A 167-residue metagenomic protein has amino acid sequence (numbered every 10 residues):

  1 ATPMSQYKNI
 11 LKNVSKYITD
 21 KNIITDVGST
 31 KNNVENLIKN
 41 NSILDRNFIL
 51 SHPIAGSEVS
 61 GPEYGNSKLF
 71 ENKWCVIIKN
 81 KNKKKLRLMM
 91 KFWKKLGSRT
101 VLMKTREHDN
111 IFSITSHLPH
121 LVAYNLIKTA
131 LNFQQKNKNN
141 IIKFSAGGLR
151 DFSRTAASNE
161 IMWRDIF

Functional and structural regions predicted by a protein language model:
A1-N13: General N-terminal leader/first-domain-start detector
A1-P3, G28, K79: Glycine-rich, N-terminal phosphate-binding loop of Rossmann-like dinucleotide-binding domains
S5-Y7, K31, K83: Glycine-rich nucleotide phosphate-binding loop and flanking beta-alpha elements of Rossmann-like dinucleotide-binding
N9, K16, N36, N40 (+5 more regions): Charged/polar, solvent-exposed surface patches and flexible loops
I10-E63: Rossmann-like NAD(P)(H) cofactor-binding subdomain of soluble oxidoreductases
S67-S158: Internal alpha-helical scaffold of NAD(P)-dependent oxidoreductase catalytic cores
A157-F167: NAD(P)-dependent Rossmann-like dehydrogenase/reductase catalytic/cofactor-binding core
